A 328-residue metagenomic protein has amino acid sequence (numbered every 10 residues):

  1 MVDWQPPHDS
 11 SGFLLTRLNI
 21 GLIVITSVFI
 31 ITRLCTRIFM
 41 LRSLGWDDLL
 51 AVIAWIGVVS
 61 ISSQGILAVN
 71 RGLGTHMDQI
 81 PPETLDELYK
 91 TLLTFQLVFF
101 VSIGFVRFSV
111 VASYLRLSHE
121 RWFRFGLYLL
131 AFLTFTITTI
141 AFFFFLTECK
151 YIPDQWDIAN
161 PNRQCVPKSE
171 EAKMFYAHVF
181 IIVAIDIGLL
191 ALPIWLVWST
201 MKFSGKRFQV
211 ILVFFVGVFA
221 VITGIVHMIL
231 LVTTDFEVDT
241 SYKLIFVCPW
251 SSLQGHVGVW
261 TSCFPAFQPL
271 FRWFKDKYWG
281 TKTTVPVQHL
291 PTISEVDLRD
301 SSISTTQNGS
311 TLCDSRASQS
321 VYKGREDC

Functional and structural regions predicted by a protein language model:
M1-A141, S204-Q209: Membrane-proximal first intracellular loop
T16-N19, L92-I103, K168-I185, R207-K275: Extracellular loop 3-seventh transmembrane helix
G21-T32, L50-S63, L129-F143, A177 (+7 more regions): Lipid-exposed faces of alpha-helical membrane segments in multi-pass integral membrane proteins
M40-L44, L117-G126, A191-L212, D235-V238 (+1 more regions): Intracellular signaling interfaces of 7-transmembrane GPCRs
S60-D78, I140-N160, I181-L196, F219-V247 (+1 more regions): Helix-to-loop junction signature of class
V232-T234, V238-V259, F264-C328: Flexible, low-complexity linker/tail segments at the boundary of structured domains
